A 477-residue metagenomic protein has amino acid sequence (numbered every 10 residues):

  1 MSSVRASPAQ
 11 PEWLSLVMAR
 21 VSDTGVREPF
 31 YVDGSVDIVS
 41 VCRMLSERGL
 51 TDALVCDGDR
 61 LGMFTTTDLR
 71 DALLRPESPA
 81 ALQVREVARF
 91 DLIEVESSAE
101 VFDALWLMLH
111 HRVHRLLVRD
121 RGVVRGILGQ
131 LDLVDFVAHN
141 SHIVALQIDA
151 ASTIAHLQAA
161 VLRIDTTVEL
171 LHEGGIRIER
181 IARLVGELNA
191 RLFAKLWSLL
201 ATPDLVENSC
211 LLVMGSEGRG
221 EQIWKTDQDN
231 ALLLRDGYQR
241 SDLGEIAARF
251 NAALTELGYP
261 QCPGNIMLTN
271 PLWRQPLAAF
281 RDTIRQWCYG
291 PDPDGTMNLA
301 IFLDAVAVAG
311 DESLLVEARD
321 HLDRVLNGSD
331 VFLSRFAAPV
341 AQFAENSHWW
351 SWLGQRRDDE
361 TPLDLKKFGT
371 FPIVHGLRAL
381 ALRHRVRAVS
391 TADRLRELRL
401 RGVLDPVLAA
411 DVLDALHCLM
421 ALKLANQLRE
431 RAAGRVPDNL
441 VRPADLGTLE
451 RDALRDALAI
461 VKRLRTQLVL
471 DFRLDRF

Functional and structural regions predicted by a protein language model:
M1-S198, T202-L212, S216, L234-G237 (+1 more regions): Tandem CBS (Cystathionine beta-synthase) repeat/Bateman regulatory domains
I38, T66, V101, Q130 (+4 more regions): Short runs of predominantly hydrophobic/aromatic residues within well-ordered alpha helices that form helix-helix
R43, W106, H110, D132 (+7 more regions): A broad, structural surface signal
G129-Q130, Q222-T226, W273-P276: Short acidic, glycine/serine/threonine-rich loops at helix termini
I164-H172, G186-K195, P203, N208 (+3 more regions): Conserved catalytic core of two-metal-ion nucleotidyltransferases
E207-N208, S313-L314, D320-F477: Conserved nucleotidyltransferase catalytic core and NTase-mimicking acidic/glycine-rich helix/loop elements in nucleic
C210, G220-S241, L254, L422: Catalytic metal-binding acidic patch
